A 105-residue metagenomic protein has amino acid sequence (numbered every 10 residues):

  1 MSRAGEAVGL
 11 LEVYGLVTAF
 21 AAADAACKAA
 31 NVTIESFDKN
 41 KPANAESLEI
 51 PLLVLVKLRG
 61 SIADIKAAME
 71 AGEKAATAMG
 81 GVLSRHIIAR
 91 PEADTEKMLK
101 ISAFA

Functional and structural regions predicted by a protein language model:
M1-L53, K57-A105: Long, contiguous binding/interaction regions
